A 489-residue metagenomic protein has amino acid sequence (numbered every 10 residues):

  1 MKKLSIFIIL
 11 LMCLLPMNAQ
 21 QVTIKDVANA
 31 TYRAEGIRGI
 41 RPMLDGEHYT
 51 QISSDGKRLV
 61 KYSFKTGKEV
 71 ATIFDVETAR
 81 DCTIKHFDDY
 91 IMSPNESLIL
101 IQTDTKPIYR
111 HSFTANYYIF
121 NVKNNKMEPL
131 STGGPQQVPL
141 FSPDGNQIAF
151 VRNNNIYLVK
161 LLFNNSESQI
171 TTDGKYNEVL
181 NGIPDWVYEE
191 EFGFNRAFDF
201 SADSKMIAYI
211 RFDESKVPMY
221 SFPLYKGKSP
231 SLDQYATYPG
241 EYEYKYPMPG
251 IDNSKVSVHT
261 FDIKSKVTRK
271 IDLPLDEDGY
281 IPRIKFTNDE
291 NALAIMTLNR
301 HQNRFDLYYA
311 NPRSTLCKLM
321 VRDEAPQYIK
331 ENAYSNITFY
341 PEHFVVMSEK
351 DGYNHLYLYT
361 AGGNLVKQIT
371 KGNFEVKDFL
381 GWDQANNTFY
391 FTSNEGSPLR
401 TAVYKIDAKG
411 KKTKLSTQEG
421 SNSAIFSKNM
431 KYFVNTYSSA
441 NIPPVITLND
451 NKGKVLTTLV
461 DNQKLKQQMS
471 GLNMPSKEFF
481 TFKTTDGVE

Functional and structural regions predicted by a protein language model:
Q20-G36, I263-L273, K477: A short helix->beta-strand "capping" segment at the edge of beta-propeller domains
A30, G67-K68, D104-Y109, F113-N116 (+3 more regions): Predominantly five- to eight-bladed beta-propeller fold
E35-R41, I84-P94, I183-D203, R283-I284 (+1 more regions): Signature of short aromatic-glycine-proline-rich micro-motifs recurring in repeat-based ectodomains
I37-R41, E47-K61, A71-T72, D88-I91 (+14 more regions): Non-catalytic accessory segments flanking enzyme active sites
T50-G56, S63, M92-N95, I99-H111 (+15 more regions): Beta-strand C-termini and the immediately following turn/loop, strongest in propeller blades
F64-G67, N121-N125, L161-N164, D262-K266 (+4 more regions): Short loop/turn segments that connect beta-strands within beta-propeller blades
K68-K106, P129-Q137, E324-Q327, N373: Blade-loop segments of beta-propeller domains
H111-L158, F163-A197: Asp-box/WD-like beta-propeller blade repeats and closely related beta-sheet repeat scaffolds
